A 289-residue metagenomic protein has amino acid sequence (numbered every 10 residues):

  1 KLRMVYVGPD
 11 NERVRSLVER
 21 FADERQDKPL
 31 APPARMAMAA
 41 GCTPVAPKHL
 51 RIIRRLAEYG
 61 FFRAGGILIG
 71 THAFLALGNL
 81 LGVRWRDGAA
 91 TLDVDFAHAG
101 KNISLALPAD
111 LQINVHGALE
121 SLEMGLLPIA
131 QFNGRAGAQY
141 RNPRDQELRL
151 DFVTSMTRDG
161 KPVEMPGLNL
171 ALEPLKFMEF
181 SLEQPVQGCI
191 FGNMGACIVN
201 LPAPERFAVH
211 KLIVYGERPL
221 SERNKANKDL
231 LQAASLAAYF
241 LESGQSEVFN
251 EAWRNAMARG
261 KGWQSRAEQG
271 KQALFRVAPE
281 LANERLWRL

Functional and structural regions predicted by a protein language model:
L2-L289: Compositionally biased terminal segments of proteins
